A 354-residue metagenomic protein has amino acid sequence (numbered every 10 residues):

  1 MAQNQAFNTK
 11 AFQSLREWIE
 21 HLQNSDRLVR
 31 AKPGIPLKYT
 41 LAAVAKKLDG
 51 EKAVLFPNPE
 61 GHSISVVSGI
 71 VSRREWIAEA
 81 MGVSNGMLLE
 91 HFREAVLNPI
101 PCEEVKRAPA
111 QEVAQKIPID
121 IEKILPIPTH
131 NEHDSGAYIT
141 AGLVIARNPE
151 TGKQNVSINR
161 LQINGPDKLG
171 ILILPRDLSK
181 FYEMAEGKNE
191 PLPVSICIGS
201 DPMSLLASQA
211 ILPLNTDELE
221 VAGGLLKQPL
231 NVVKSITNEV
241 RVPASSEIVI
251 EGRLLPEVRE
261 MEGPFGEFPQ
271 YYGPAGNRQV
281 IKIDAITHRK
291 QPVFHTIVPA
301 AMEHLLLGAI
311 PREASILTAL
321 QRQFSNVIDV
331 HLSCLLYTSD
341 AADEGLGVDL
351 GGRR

Functional and structural regions predicted by a protein language model:
A2-V280, D284-S339: Extended, highly charged
C334-G351: Residue-level detector of conserved catalytic or cofactor/ligand-binding positions in enzyme active sites
R354: Basic/aromatic recognition patch in beta-strand/loop cores that engages polyanionic ligands
